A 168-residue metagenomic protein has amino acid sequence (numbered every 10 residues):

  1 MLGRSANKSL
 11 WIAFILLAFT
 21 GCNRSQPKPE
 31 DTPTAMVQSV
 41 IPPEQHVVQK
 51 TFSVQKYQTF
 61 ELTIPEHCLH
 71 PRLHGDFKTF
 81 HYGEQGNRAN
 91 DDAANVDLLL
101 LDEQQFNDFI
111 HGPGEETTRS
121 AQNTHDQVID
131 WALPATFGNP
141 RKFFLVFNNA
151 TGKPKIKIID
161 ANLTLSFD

Functional and structural regions predicted by a protein language model:
L2-W11: Bacterial N-terminal signal peptides that target proteins for export
W11-L17: Sec-dependent N-terminal signal peptides
F19-G21: C-terminal motif of bacterial Sec signal peptides marking the signal peptidase cleavage site
R24-D168: Acidic, Ser/Thr/Pro
